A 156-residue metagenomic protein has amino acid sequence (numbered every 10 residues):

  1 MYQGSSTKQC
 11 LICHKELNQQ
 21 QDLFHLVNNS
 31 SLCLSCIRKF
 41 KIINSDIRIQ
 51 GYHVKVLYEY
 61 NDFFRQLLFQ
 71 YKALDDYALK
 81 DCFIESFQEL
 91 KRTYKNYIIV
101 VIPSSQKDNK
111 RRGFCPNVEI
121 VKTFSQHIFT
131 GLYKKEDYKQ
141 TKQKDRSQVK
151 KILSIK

Functional and structural regions predicted by a protein language model:
M1-K156: Glycine-rich phosphate/pyrophosphate-handling loop used in enzymes and phosphotransfer proteins
